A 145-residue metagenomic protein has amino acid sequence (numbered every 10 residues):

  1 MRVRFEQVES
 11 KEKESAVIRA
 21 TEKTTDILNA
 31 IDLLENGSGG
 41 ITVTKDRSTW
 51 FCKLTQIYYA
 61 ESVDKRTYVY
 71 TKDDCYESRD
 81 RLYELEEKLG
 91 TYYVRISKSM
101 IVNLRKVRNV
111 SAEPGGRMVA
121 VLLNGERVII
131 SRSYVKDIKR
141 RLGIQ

Functional and structural regions predicted by a protein language model:
M1-D26: N-terminal regulatory/sensing modules of transcriptional regulators
E9, E22, R47, L82 (+1 more regions): A broadly conserved detector of short glycine/acidic/proline-rich loop/turn motifs that flank catalytic sites and bind
A20-E22, N124, R132: Short, structured patches in soluble enzyme cores that scaffold and shape functional sites
D26-L123, R127: Conserved binding/recognition cores within well-folded domains
I130-R132, K136-D137: C-terminal structural segments of small proteins and small subunits
R140-Q145: Short, charged, intrinsically disordered terminal tails
